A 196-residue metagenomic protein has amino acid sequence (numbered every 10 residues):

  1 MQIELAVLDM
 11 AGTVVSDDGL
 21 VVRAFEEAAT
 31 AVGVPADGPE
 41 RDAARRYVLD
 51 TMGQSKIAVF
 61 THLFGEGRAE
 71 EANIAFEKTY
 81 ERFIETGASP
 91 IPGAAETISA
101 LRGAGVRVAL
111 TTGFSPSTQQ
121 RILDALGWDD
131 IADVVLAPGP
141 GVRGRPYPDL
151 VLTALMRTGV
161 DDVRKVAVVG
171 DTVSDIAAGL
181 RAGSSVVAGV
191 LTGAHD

Functional and structural regions predicted by a protein language model:
M1, G103-V106, T158-K165: Glycine-rich phosphate-binding loop signature in dinucleotide/nucleotide-binding domains
Q2-S99, S117: N-terminal helical cap/lid subdomain that shapes the substrate entry/recognition surface in HAD-like hydrolases
A11, R107, S185: Residue-level detector of anion-binding/catalytic polar loops
F25, A94-L126, L136: Substrate-recognition element of Asp-dependent hydrolases with the DxDx(T/V) motif
Y47-L49, W128-G144, K165: A short, structured active-site edge motif that brings together acidic residues
A95-G103, L155-M156, I176-R181: Surface-exposed amphipathic alpha-helices with a cationic face
R145-I176: Conserved Lys-Pro-Asp/Glu-containing loop-to-beta segment of HAD-superfamily phosphomonoesterases, centered on
A167-D196: Acidic, Mg2+-coordinating phosphoryl-transfer loop and its flanking beta/alpha structural elements, shared across
